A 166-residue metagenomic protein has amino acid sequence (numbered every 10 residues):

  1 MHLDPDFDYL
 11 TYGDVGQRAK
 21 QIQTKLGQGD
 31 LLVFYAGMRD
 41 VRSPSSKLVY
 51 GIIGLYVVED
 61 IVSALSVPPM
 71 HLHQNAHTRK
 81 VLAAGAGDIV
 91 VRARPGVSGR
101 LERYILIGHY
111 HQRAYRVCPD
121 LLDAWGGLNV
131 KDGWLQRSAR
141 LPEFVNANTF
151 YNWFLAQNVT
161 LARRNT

Functional and structural regions predicted by a protein language model:
M1-L26, V145, Y151-T166: Compositionally biased, charged N-terminal/linker segments
P5-Q17, L48, G85-I89, L101-E102: Generic structural motif recognizing short loop/turn segments at the entrances and edges of beta-strands
D14, K20, P44-S46, R79: Short, flexible coil/linker segments at or flanking structured domains
G29-D30: Loop/turn positions that initiate beta-strands
M38-I53: Short, Lys/Arg- and Gly-enriched loop/turn segments at beta-strand edges
I52, I61-T166: Contiguous surface segments at macromolecular interaction interfaces
Y56-V58: Conserved hydrophobic positions within beta-strands
